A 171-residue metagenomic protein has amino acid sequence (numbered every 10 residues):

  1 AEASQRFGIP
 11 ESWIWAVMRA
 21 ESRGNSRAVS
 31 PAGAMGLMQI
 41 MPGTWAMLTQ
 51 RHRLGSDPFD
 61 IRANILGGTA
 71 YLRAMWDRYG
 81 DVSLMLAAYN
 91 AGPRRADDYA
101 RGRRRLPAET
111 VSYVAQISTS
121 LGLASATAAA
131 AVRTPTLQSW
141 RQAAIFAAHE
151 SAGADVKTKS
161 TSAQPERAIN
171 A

Functional and structural regions predicted by a protein language model:
A1-L137: Catalytic glycan-binding domains that act on GlcNAc-containing polysaccharides
A124-A171: N-terminal secretory targeting signals
